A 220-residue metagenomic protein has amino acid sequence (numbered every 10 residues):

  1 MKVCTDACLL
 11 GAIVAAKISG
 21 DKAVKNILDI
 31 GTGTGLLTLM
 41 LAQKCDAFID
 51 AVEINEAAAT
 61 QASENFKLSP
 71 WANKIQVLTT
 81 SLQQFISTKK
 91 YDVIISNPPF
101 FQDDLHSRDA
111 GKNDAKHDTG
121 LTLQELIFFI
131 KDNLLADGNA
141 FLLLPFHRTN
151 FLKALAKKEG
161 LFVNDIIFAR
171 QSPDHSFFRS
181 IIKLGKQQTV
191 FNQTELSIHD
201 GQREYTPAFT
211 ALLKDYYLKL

Functional and structural regions predicted by a protein language model:
M1-A16: Conserved SAM-binding loop and adjacent beta-strand
V3, G120-F177: Conserved Class I SAM-dependent methyltransferase catalytic core
L10, N97, L126, L184: Residue-level signal for inorganic ion chemistry
A12-S87, V93-S96, Q102-S107: Conserved SAM/SAH cofactor-binding pocket of Class I
P98-E125, F129: Mobile active-site "lid"/loop adjacent to the S-adenosyl-L-methionine
S176-L220: SAM/dcSAM-binding transferase cores
